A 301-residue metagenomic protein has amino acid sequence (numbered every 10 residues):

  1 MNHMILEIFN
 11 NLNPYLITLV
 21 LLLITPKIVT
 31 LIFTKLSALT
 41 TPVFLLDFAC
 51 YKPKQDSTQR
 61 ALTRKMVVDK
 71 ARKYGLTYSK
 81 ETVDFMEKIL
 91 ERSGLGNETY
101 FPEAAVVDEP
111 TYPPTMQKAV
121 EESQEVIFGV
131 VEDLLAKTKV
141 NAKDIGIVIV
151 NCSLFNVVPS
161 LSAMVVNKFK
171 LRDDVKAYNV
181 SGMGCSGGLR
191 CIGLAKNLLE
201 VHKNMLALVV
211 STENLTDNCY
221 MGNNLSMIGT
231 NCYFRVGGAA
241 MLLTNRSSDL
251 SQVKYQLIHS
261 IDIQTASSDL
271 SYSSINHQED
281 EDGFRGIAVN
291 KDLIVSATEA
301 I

Functional and structural regions predicted by a protein language model:
M1-M4, E132-G146, L171-K176, L199-V209 (+1 more regions): Structural signature of cysteine-dependent C-C bond-forming condensing enzymes
M1-T40: Terminal signal-anchor or tail-anchor transmembrane helices that tether membrane-associated enzymes to cellular
L19-T25, S153-L154, S211, F234-V236: Hydrophobic alpha-helical cores of multi-pass transmembrane domains in eukaryotic membrane proteins
L36-S37, N141, K170-R172, G184 (+4 more regions): Solvent-exposed alpha-helices and their adjacent loops that cap or buttress functional pockets in soluble metabolic
P42-D69, L76-E87, E91-S93, N97-A104 (+4 more regions): Hydrophobic pocket-lining "lid/loop/helix" segments that shape and contact the acyl-thioester
S93, E98-Y100, E121, C152-M205 (+1 more regions): Conserved catalytic cysteine-centered active-site region of acyl-thioester-dependent Claisen-condensing enzymes
I145-S153: Short glycine-rich or small-residue beta-strand-to-loop segments that form or flank ligand, phosphate, metal/Fe-S
V150, L208-V209, L242: Structural beta-sheet core signal
